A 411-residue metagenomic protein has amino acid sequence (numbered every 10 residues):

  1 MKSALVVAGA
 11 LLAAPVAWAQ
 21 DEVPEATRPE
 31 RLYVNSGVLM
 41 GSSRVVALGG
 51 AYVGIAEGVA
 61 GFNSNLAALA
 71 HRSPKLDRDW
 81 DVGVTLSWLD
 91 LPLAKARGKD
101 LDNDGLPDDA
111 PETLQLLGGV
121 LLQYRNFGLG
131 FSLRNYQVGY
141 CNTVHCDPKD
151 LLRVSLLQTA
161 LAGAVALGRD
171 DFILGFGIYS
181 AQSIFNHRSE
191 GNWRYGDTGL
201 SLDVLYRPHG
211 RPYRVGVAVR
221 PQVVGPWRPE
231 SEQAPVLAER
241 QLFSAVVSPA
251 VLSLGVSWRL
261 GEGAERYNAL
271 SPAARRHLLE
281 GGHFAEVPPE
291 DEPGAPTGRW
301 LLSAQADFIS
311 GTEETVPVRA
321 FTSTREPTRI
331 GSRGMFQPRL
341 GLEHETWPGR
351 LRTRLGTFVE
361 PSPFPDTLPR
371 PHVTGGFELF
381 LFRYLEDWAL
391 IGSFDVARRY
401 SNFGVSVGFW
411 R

Functional and structural regions predicted by a protein language model:
M1-V6: Bacterial N-terminal signal peptides that target proteins for export
A13-A14: N-terminal signal peptide c-region/cleavage motif recognized by signal peptidases
A17-D21: Boundary at the C-terminal end of the N-terminal hydrophobic targeting segment
E22-R411: Subset of outer-membrane beta-barrel
